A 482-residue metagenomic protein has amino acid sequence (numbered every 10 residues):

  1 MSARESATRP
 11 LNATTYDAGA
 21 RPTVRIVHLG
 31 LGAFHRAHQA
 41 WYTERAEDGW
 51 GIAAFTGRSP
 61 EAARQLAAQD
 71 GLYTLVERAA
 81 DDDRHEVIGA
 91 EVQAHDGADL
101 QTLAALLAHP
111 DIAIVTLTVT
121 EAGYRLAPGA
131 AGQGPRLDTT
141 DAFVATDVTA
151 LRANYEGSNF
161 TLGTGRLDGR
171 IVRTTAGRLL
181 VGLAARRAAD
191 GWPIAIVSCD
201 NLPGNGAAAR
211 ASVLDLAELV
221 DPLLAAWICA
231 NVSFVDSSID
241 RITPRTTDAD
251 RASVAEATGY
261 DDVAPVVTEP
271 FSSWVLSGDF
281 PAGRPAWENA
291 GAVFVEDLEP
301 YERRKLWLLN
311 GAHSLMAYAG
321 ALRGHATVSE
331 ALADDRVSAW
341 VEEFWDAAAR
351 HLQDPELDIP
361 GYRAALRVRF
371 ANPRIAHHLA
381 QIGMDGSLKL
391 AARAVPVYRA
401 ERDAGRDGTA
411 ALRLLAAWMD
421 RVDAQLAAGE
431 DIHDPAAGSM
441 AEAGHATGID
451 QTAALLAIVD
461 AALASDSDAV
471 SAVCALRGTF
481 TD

Functional and structural regions predicted by a protein language model:
S2-D482: Substrate/ligand-engaging "lid" and interaction regions
